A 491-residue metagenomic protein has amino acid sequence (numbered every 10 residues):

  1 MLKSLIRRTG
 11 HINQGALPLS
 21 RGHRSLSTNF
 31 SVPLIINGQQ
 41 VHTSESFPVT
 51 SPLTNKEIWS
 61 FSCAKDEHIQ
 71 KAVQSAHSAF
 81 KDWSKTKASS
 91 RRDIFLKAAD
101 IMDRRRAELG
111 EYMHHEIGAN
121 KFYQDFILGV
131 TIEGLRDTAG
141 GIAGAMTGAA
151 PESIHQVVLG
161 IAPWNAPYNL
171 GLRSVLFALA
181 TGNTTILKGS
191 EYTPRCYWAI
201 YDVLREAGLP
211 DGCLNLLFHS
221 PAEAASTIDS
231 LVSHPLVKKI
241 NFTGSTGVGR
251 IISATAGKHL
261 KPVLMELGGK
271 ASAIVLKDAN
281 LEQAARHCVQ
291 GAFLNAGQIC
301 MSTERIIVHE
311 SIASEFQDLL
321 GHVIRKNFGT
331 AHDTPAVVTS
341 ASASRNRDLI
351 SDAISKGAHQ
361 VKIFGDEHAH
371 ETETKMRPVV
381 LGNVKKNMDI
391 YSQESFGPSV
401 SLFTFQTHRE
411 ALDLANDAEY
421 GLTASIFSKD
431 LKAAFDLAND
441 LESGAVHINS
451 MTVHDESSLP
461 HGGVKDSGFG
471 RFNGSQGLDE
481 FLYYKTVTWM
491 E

Functional and structural regions predicted by a protein language model:
L2-A149: N-terminal Rossmann-like NAD(P)+-binding subdomain of aldehyde/semialdehyde dehydrogenases
P52, D66-I69, A88, R106 (+6 more regions): Residues at or immediately preceding the N-termini of alpha-helices
T54-S60, V237, H368, K375-E491: Conserved C-terminal structural/oligomerization subdomain of aldehyde/semialdehyde dehydrogenase
N55-K56, R91, M113, L135 (+9 more regions): Residue-level signal for inorganic ion chemistry
I58-A64, A79-K85, L159-G160, A273-V275 (+5 more regions): Short, well-ordered beta-strand elements within core beta-sheets of diverse protein domains
F80-S84, A99-R106, G110-M113, I117 (+17 more regions): Structural signal for hydrophobic packing residues in well-ordered secondary-structure cores of soluble enzyme domains
G144-Q283, F405: Rossmann-like NAD(P) dinucleotide-binding subdomain of oxidoreductase/dehydrogenase enzymes
G247-K385, I448: ALDH superfamily catalytic-core signature
